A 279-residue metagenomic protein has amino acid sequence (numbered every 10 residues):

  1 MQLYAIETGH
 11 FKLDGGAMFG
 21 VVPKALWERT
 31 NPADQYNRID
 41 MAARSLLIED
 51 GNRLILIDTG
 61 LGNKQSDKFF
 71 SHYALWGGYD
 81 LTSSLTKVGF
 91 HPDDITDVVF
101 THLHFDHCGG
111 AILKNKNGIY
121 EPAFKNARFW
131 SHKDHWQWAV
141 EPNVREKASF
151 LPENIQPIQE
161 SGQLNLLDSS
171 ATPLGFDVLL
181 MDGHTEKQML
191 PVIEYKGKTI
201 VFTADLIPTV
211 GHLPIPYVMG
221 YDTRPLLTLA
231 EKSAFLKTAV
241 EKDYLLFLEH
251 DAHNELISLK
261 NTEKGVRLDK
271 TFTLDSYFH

Functional and structural regions predicted by a protein language model:
M1-Q2: Extreme N-terminal starter segment of soluble prokaryotic enzymes
T8-G9, T59-G62, L103, D134-H135 (+4 more regions): Active-site metal-binding loops of divalent metal-dependent hydrolases
G9-K87, L190-D205: Conserved beta-strand hairpin/beta-sheet module of binuclear metal-dependent hydrolase folds, prominently
N31-Y36, N117-G118, V178-L179: Short, P/G- and charge-enriched loop/turn segments at secondary-structure junctions
H72-S83, K196-T199, T203-H279: Cap/insert and terminal regions of metallo-dependent hydrolase folds
W76-F90, D94, E121-L180, T185 (+1 more regions): Metallo-beta-lactamase
I95-D106: Metallo-beta-lactamase
C108-I119, S258-L259: Metal-dependent catalytic neighborhoods of phosphoester/phosphodiester hydrolases
